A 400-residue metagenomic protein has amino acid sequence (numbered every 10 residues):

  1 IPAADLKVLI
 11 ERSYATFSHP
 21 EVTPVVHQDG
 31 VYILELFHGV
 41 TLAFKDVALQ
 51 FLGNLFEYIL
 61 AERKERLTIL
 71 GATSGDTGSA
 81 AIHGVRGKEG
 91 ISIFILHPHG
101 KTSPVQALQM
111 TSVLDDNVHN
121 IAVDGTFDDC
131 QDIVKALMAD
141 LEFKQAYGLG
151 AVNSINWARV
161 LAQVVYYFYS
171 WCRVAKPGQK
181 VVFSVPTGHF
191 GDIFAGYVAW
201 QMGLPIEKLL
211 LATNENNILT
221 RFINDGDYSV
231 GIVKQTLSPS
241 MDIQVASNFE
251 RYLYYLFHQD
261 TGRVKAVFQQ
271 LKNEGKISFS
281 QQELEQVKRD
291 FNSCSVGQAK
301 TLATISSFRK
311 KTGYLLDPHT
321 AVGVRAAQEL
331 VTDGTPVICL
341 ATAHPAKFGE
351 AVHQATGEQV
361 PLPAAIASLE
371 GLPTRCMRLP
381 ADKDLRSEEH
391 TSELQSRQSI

Functional and structural regions predicted by a protein language model:
I1-L42, L114-K144: Small-residue-rich anion-binding loops in enzyme active sites
Y32-G87: Well-ordered mid-protein domain cores that form the structural environment of catalytic cofactors
L42-F44, T68-S74, D124, V152-V160 (+5 more regions): Active-site nucleophile and cofactor-binding loops and adjacent substrate-binding regions of central metabolic enzymes
V47, G125-D132, A158-V165, F190-F194 (+6 more regions): Conserved active-site and cofactor/substrate-binding residues in soluble primary-metabolism enzymes
A80-N117, I121, G125-Q131, V182-Q270 (+3 more regions): Glycine-rich phosphate/pyrophosphate-binding loop at beta-loop-alpha junctions
K135, D140-K180, H258-G334: Active-site-adjacent helical/loop segments in soluble small-molecule enzymes
L204-N224, G323-L385: Catalytic phosphate/nucleotide-handling subdomain of diverse soluble enzymes
E389-I400: Single conserved hydrophobic/aromatic residue that forms the stacking wall/gate of nucleotide- or nucleobase-binding
